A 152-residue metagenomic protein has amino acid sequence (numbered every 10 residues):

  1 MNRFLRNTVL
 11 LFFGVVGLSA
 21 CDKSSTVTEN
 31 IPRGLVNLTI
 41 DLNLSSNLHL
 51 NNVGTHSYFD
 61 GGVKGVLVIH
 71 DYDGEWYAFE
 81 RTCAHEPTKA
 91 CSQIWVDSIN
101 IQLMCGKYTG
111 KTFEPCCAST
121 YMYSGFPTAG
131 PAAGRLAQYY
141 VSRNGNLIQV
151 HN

Functional and structural regions predicted by a protein language model:
M1-V9: Bacterial N-terminal signal peptides that target proteins for export
G14, W76, S98, T109-G110: Residue-level signal for mature regions of secreted extracellular proteins and peptides
G17-A20: C-terminal motif of bacterial Sec signal peptides marking the signal peptidase cleavage site
S24-N100, T120, R135-N152: N-terminal pre-ligand scaffold of iron-sulfur
S57, I101-K111: Cysteine-rich micro-motifs
C83, C105, E114: Short cysteine-rich clusters marking metal-coordination/redox-active sites
T112-T128: Short metal-binding segments enriched for Cys and/or His
A129-G134: Short, highly charge-biased, low-complexity peptide segments
